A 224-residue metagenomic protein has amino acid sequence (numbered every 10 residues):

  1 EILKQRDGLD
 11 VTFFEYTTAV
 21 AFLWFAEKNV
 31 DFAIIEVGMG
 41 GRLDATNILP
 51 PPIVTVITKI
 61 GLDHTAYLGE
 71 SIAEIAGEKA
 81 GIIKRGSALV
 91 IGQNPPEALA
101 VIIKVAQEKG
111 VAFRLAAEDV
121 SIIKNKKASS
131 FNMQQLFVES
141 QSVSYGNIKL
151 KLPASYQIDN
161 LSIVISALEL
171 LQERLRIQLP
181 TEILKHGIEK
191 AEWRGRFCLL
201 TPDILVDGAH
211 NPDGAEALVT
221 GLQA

Functional and structural regions predicted by a protein language model:
E1-P50, A66-L68, E97: ATP-dependent carboxylate-amine ligase catalytic core
T12, L89-G92, L205-V206: Short catalytic-loop micro-motif centered on adjacent basic/acidic residues
V20, W24, E74, G81 (+3 more regions): Alpha-helical scaffold segments in soluble metabolic enzymes
F32-V37, L43-V56, I60-T65, E74 (+1 more regions): Nucleotide phosphate-binding/pyrophosphate-handling subdomain across enzymes that bind or process nucleotide phosphates
G40-L43, I48-K109: Conserved catalytic-core segment of NTP-binding enzymes
A112-A117: A conserved beta-strand/loop element that lines the FAD pocket in flavoprotein oxidoreductases
E118-K127: A conserved short coil-to-beta-strand element within the FAD-binding core of flavoproteins
A128-S144: Acidic-glycine-rich active-site phosphate/pyrophosphate-binding loop
